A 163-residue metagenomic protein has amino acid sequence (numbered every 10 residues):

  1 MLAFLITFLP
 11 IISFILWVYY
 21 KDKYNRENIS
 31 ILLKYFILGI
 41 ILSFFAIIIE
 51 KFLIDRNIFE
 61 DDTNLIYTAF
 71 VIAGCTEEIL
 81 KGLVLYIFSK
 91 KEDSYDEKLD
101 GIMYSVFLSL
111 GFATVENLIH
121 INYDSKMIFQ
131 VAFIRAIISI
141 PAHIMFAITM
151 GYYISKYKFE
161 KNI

Functional and structural regions predicted by a protein language model:
M1-I163: Hydrophobic alpha-helical segments at protein termini of multi-pass membrane proteins
